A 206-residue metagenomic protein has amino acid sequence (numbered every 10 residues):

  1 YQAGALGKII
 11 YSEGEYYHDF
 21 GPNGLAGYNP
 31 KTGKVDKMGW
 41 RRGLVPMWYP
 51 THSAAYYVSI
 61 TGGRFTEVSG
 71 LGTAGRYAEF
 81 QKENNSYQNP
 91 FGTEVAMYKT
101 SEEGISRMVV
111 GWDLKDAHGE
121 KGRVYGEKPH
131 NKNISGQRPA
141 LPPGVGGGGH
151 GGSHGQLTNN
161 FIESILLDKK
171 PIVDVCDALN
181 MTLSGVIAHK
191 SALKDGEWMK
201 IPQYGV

Functional and structural regions predicted by a protein language model:
Y1-N89, E94-A96: Predominantly a Rossmann-like dinucleotide-binding segment in NAD(P)-dependent oxidoreductases
G7-Y11, K190-V206: C-terminal capping/lid region of NAD(P)-dependent oxidoreductase domains
S12, R107-V110: Beta-strand scaffold of nucleotide-dependent catalytic cores
N29, G33-K34, S59, E67 (+6 more regions): C-terminal glycine/acidic-rich active-site capping loop/insertion
T51-H52, K170-V173, L183: Short, conserved clusters of charged catalytic residues that mark active-site and nucleotide-handling motifs
G149, S153-L157, M181-G196: Stable alpha-helical structural segments in soluble proteins, enriched in small hydrophobic residues
